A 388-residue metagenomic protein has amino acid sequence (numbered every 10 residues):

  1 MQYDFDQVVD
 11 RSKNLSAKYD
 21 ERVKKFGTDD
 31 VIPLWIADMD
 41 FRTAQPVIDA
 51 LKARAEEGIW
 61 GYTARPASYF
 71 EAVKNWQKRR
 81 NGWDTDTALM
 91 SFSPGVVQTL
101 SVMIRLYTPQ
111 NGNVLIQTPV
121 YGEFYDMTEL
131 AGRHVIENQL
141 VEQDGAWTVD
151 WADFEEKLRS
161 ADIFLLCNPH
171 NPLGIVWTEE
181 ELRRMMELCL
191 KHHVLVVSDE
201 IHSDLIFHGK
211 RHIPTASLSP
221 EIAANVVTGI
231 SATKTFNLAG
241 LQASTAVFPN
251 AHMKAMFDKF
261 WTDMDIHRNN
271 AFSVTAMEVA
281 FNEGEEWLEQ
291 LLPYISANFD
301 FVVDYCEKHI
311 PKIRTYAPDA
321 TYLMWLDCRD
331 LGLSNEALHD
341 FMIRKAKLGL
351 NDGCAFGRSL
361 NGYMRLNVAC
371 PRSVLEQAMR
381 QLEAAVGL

Functional and structural regions predicted by a protein language model:
Q2-G95, V102, A280-E283, L388: N-terminal small-domain helix-loop-helix segment of the aminotransferase-like
D49, P220-S296, V386-G387: Conserved core segment of the aminotransferase class I/II
L106-T128: Conserved PLP-anchoring active-site segment centered on the Schiff-base-forming lysine
A131, K191-H192, I222, A346: Helix C-cap/helix->beta junction micro-motif
I136, L140-K210: Active-site phosphate-binding strand-loop segment of PLP-dependent enzymes
E278, Y294-V303, T315-C328: Conserved glycine-rich beta-strand-loop-beta hairpin in the small C-terminal domain of fold type I
G332, F341-L350, F356-L388: PLP-dependent enzyme catalytic core of the Aspartate aminotransferase-like
